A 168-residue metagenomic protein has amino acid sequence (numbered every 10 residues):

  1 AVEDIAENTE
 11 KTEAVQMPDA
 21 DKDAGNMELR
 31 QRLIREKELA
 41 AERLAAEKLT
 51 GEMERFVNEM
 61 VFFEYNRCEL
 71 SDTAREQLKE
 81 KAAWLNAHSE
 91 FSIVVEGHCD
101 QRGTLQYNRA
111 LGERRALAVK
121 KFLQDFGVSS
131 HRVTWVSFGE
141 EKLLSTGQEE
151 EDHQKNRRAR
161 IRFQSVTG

Functional and structural regions predicted by a protein language model:
A1-S92, V166-G168: Periplasmic peptidoglycan-binding/tethering modules of Gram-negative envelope proteins
H98-T167: Periplasmic OmpA-like peptidoglycan-binding domain that tethers envelope proteins to the cell wall
